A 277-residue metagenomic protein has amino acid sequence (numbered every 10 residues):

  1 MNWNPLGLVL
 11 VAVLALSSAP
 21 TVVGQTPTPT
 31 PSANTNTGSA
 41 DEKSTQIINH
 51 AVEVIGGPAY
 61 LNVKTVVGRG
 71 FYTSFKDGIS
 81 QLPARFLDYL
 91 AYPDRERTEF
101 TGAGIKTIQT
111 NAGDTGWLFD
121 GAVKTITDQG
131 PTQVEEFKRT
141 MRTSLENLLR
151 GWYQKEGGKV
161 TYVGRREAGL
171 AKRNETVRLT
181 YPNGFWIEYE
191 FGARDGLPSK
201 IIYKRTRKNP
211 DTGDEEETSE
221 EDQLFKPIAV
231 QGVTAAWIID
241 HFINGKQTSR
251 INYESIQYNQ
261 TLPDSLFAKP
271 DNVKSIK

Functional and structural regions predicted by a protein language model:
M1-P5: Positively charged n-region of N-terminal signal peptides that target proteins for export
G7-S18: Bacterial N-terminal signal peptides
V22-G24: Boundary at the C-terminal end of the N-terminal hydrophobic targeting segment
T26-T30: Intrinsically disordered, low-complexity proline-rich regions
P31-A33, S39, T45-K124, E156-R165: N-terminal mature ectodomain segment of secretory-pathway/periplasmic proteins
I105, G169-V273: Gly/Pro-enriched, hydrophobic low-complexity segments that function as extracytoplasmic propeptides/linkers
W117-L148: Acidic/charged, solvent-exposed loop-and-adjacent secondary-structure segments enriched in E/D, K/R, S/T, and G/P
K138-R178, P198-I202: Short, conserved active-site entrance elements at the starts or edges of catalytic domains
